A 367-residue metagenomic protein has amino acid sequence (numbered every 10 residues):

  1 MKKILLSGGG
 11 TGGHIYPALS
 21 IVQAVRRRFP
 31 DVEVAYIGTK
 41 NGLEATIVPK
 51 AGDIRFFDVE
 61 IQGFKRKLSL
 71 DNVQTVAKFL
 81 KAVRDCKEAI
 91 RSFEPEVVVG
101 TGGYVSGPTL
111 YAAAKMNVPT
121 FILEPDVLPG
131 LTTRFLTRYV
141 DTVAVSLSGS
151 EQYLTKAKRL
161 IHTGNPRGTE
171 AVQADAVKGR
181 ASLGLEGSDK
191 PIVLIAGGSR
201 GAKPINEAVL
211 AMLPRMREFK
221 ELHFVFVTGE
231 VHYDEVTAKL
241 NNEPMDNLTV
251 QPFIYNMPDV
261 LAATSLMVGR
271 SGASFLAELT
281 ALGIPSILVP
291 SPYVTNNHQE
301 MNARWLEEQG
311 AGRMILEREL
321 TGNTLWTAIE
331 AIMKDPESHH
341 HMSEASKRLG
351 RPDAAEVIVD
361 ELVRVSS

Functional and structural regions predicted by a protein language model:
K3-G9, D31-K78, V83, T163-N165 (+2 more regions): Conserved nucleotide-sugar phosphate-binding/catalytic loop shared by glycosyltransferases and other
E33-A35, R55, A114-V177, L185: Active-site-proximal region of nucleotide-activated glycan assembly enzymes, centered on histidine/acidic-rich loops
G42, I47-G52, V177-A181, L185-M267 (+3 more regions): Donor-nucleotide binding loops and adjacent catalytic segments primarily of GT-B fold Leloir glycosyltransferases
D85-V98, S106-F121, R134-Y139: Glycosyltransferases and closely related glycan-assembly transferases that use nucleotide-activated donors
P95-V97, A262-A277, I284: Acidic donor-binding loop of glycosyltransferase active sites
V118-P119, S265-L266, G283-S291, A311: Structural loop-to-beta junction motif characteristic of Rossmann-like glycosyltransferase folds
S338-P352: A short, well-ordered alpha-helix in the C-terminal region of glycosyltransferases
R351-S367: C-terminal alpha-helical cap of glycosyltransferases
